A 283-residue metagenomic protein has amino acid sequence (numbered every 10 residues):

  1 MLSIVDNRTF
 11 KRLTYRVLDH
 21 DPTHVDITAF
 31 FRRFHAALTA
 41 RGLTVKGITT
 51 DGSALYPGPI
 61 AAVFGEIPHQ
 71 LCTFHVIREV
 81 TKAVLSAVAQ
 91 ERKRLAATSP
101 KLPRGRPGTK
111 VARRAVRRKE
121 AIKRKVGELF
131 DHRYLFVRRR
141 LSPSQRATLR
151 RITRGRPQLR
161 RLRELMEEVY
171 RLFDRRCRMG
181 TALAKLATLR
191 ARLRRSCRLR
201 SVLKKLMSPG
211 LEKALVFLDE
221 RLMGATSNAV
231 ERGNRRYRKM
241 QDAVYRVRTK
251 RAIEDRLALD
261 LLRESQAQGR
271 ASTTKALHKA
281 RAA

Functional and structural regions predicted by a protein language model:
M1-T49, A54-E66, A87, A229: RNase H-like nuclease fold core
T14, V76, Y245-R246: A generic structural signal for short coil/turn motifs at secondary-structure boundaries
H20, H24, H35, H69 (+3 more regions): Histidine (H) residue identity feature
D21-P22, Q90, V244-R246: A short hydrophobic/aromatic micro-motif that marks alpha-helical segments and, especially, helix-coil
R32, V88-R92, G108, L262-S265: Short alpha-helix boundary/capping motifs
T39, L43, T50-P57, F64 (+1 more regions): Acidic/histidine-rich catalytic cores and adjacent linkers of DNA breakage/strand-transfer/modification proteins
D51-A54, P59-R104: Conserved beta-strand -> loop -> alpha-helix junction used to position metal-binding or nucleic-acid-contacting
